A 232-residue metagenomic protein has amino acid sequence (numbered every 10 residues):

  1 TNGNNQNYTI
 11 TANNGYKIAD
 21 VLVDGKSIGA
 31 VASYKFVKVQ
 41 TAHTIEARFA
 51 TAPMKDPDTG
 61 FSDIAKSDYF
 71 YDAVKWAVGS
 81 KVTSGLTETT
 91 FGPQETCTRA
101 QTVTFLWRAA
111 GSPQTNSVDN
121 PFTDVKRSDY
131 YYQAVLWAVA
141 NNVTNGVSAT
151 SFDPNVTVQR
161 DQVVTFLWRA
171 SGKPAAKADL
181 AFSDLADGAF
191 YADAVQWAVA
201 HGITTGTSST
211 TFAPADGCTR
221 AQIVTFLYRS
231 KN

Functional and structural regions predicted by a protein language model:
T1-N7, Q40-T41: Short coil/turn motif common to extracellular beta-sandwich-like domains
N5-K35: Surface-exposed interfaces of beta-sheet-rich extracellular modules
A30-V31, T51-Y69, S84-Q133, N141-D161 (+3 more regions): Feature responds to low-complexity, polar/acidic, surface-exposed segments characteristic of secreted/exported proteins
Y34-A42: Solvent-exposed segments in extracellular or luminal domains encompassing
H43-F49, A194, I223: Generic detector of short, aliphatic-rich beta-strand segments that form the cores of beta-sheets in diverse domain
G79-K81, A140-N142, A200-G202: Tandem repeat domain/solenoid detector
